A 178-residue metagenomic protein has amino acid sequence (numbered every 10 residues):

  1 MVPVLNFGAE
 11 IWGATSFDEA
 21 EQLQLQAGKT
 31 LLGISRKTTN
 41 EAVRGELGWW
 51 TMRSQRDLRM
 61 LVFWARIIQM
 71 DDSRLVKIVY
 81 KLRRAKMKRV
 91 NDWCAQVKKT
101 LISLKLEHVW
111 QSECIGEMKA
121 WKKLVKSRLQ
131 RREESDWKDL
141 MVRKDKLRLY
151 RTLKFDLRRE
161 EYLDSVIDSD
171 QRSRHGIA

Functional and structural regions predicted by a protein language model:
M1-K86: Non-catalytic, peripheral interaction segments enriched in hydrophobic/basic residues
A20-E21, V90, Q171: Generic alpha-helix initiation/capping and coil-helix boundary signal
N91, L101, E107-W110: Surface polyanion/phosphate-binding segment centered on an Asp-His-Pro turn
L106-A178: Helix/loop segments that flank and initiate small ligand/metal-binding modules
